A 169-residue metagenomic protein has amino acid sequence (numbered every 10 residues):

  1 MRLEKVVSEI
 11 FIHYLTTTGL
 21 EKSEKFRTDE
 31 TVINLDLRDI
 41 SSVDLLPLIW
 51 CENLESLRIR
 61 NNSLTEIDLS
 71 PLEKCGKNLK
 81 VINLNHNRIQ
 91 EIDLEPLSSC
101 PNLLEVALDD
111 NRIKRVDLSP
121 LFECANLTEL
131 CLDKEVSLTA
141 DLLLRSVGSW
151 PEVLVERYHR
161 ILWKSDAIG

Functional and structural regions predicted by a protein language model:
M1-Y14, E30, A125-G169: C-terminal capping region of solenoid repeat domains
R2-E66, K74: LRR N-terminal entry segment and analogous cap-like coil->beta motifs
D29, W50-N53, L72-N78, L97-N102 (+2 more regions): Leucine-rich repeat
I33-L35, L57-I59, K80-L84, V106-L108 (+2 more regions): Conserved hydrophobic beta-strand positions in leucine-rich repeat
R38-I40, N62, N87, N111 (+1 more regions): Conserved "Asn-ladder"/turn position within leucine-rich repeats
V43-L48, I67-L72, I92-L97, V116-L121 (+1 more regions): Canonical leucine-rich repeat
C75, H86-N87, L108-N111, T128 (+1 more regions): A generic structural signal for ordered secondary structure
Q90, E95-V136: Ankyrin-repeat and related helical/solenoid repeat scaffolds used for protein-protein interactions
